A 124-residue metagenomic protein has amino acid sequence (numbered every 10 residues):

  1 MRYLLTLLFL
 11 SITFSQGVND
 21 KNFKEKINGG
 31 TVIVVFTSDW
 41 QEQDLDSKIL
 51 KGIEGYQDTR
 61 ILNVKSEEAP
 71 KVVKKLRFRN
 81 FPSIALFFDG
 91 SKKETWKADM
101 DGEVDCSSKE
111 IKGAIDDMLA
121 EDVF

Functional and structural regions predicted by a protein language model:
Y3-I12: Sec-dependent N-terminal signal peptides
D20-Q57: Local sequence-structure signature of Cys/Sec-based thiol-disulfide redox active-site neighborhoods
V32-V34, I61, I84: Hydrophobic beta-strand anchors of alpha/beta hydrolase catalytic cores
D39-E42, E67-A69, S91-K93: Solvent-exposed loop/turn segments at secondary-structure junctions within structured extracellular/periplasmic domains
I49-R77: Mature extracytoplasmic domains of secretory-pathway proteins
L76-F88: Structural micro-motif
L86-F124: Non-catalytic, surface beta->alpha helical segment in thiol-disulfide oxidoreductase systems
